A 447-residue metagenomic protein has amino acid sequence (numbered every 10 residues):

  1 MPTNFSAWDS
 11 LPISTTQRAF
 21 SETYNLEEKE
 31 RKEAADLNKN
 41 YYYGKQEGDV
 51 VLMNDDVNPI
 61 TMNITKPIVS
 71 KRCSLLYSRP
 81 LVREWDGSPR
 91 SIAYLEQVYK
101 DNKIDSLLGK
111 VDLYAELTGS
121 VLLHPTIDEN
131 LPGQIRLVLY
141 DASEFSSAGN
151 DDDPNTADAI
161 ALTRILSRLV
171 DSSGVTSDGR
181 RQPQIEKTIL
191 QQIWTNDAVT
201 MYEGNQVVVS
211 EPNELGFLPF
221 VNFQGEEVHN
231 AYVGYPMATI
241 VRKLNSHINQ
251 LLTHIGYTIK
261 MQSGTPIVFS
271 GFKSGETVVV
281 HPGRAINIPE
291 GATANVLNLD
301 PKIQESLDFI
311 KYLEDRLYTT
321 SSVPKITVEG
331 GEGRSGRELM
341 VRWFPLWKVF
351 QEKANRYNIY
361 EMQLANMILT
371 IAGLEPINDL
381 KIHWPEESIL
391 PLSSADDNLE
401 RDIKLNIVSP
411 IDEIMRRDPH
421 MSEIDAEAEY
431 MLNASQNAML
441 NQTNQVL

Functional and structural regions predicted by a protein language model:
M1-V138: Extended, helix-rich architectural segments
A34, D105-Y114, G119, L123-H124 (+3 more regions): C-terminal amphipathic alpha-helical
W85-I92, D101-D105, G234, A238-N245 (+3 more regions): Generic detection of long, well-ordered alpha-helical segments
G87, K110-D112, T126-I127, K260-I267 (+5 more regions): Short coil/turn segments at secondary-structure boundaries
L95, E314, A365, P410-I411: Generic structural marker for isolated residues within well-ordered, non-membrane alpha-helices of soluble domains
D112, E116, L122-V228: Extended, regular secondary-structure scaffolds
Y202-V341, H383: Extended, charged amphipathic alpha-helical segments
N398-L447: Activation/maturation switch segments at domain boundaries
